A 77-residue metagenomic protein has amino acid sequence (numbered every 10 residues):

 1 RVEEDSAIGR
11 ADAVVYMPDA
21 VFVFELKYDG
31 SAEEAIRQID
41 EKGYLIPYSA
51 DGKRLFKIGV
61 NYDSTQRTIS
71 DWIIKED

Functional and structural regions predicted by a protein language model:
R1-P18: Active-site metal-binding core of divalent-cation-utilizing nuclease and nuclease-like domains
A7-A11, F22, G30-E33, T65-I69: Flexible loop/turn segments at secondary-structure boundaries
G9, A20, K53-F56: Residues at beta-strand starts and edge strands
A13-Y28, K42: Conserved catalytic cores of phosphodiester-cleaving nucleases, focusing on short active-site segments
V15, I36-I39, S70-I73: Surface-exposed beta-strand edges and their flanking turn/coil or helix-capping segments
Y28-L45: Mg2+/Mn2+-dependent nuclease catalytic core
D51-D77: Domain-level recognition of nuclease-like catalytic cores that cleave nucleotide substrates
